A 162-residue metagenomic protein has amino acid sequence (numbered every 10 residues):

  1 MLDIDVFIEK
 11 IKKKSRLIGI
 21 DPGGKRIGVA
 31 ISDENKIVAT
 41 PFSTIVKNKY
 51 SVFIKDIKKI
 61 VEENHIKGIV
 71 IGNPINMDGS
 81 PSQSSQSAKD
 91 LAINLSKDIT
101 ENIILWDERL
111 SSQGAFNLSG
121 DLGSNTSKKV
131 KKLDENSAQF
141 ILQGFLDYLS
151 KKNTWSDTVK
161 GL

Functional and structural regions predicted by a protein language model:
M1-I18, K25, A30-L162: Phosphate- and other anionic-substrate recognition elements at nucleic-acid/protein interfaces
